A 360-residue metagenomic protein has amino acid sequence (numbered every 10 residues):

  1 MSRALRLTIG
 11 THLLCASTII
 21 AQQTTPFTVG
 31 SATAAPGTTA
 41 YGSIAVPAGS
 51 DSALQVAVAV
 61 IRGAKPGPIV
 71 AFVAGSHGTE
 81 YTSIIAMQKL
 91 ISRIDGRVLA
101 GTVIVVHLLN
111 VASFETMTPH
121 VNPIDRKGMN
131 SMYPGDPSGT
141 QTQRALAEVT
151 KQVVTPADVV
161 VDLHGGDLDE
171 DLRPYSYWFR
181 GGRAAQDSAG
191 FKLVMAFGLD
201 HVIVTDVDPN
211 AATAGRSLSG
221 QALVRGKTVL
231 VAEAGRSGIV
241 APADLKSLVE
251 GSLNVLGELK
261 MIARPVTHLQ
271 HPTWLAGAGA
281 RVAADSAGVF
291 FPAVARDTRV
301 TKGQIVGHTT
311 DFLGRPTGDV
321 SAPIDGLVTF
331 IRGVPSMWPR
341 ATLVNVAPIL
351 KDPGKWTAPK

Functional and structural regions predicted by a protein language model:
M1-R3: N-terminal secretory signal peptides that target proteins for export/translocation
L5, A21-K360: Structured catalytic-domain cores with a bias toward divalent-metal coordination
T8-T18: Bacterial N-terminal signal peptides
